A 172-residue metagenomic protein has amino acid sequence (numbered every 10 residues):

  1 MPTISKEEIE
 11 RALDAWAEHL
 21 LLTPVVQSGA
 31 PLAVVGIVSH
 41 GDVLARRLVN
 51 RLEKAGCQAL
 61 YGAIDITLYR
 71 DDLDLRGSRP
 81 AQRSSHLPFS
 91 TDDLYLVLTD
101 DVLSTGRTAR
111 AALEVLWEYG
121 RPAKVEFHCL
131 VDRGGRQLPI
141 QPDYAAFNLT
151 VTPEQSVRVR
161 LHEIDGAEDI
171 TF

Functional and structural regions predicted by a protein language model:
M1-F172: PRPP-associated nucleotide enzymes
